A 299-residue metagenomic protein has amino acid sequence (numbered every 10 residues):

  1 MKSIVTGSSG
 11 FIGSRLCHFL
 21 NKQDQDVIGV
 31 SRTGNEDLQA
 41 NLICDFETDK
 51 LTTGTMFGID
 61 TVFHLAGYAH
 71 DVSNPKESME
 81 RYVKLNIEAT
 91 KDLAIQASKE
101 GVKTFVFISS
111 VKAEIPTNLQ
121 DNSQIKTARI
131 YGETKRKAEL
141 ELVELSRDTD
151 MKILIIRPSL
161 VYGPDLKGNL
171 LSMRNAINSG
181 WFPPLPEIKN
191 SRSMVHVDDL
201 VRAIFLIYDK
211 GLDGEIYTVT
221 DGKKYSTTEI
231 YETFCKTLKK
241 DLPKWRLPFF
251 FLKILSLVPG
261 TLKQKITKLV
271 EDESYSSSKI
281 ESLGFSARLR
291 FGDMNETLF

Functional and structural regions predicted by a protein language model:
S3-K22: N-terminal Rossmann NAD(P)H-binding glycine-rich loop of SDR-like oxidoreductase domains
F46-E88, D92, Q96, P116: NAD(P)H-binding glycine-rich loop region in Rossmannoid oxidoreductase-like domains and their noncatalytic homologs
K91-I130: Conserved Rossmann-fold NAD(P)-dependent oxidoreductase catalytic core, especially the SDR/UDP-sugar
A128-L154: Active-site Tyr-X1-5-Lys
G163, L185-N190, Y217-Y225, C235-K239 (+1 more regions): Glycine-rich Rossmann NAD(P)(H)-binding loop
L166-S172, P186-Y208, G214-E215: Substrate-positioning beta->alpha
I207-Q264, E296-F299: Mid/C-terminal beta-alpha module of Rossmann-like enzyme folds, strongest in SDR-family dehydrogenases/epimerases
Y225, P243, Q264-F299: C-terminal amphipathic/interface module of NAD(P)-dependent oxidoreductases and related NAD-binding regulators
